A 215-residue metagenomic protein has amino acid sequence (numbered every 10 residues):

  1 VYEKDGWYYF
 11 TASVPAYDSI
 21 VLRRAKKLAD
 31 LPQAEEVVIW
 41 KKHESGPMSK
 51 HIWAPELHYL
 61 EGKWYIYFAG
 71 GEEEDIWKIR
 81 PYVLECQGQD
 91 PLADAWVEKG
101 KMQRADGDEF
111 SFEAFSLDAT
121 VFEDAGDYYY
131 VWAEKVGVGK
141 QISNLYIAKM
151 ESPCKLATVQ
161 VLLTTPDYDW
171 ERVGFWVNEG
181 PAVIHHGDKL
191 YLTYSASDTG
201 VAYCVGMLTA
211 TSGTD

Functional and structural regions predicted by a protein language model:
V1-D215: Carbohydrate-active catalytic/glycan-binding domains of CAZyme proteins, especially the secreted or lumenal ectodomains
